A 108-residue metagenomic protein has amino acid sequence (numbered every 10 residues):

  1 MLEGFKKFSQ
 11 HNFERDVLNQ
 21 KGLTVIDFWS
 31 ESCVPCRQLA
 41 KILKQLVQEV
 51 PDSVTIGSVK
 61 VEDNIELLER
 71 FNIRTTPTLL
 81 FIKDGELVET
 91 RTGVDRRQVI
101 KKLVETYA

Functional and structural regions predicted by a protein language model:
M1-E3: N-proximal helix/coil linker or "cap" segments that precede and/or mark the start of modular domains
F5-F8, F28, A40-V47, P51-E66: Thiol-based oxidoreductase modules, predominantly thioredoxin-like and allied folds used for disulfide exchange
F5-L23: A short beta-strand-turn-helix
L23-T24, P77: Alpha/beta-hydrolase fold active-site loops
D27-W29, F81: Structural cue for short, hydrophobic secondary-structure segments
W29-S32, T75: Short pre-active-site segment immediately N-terminal to redox-active cysteine/selenocysteine motifs in thiol-based
S32-L39: Short, thiol/selenol-centered motifs that function as redox-active sites or metal-ligating centers
T75, F81-A108: Non-catalytic, surface beta->alpha helical segment in thiol-disulfide oxidoreductase systems
